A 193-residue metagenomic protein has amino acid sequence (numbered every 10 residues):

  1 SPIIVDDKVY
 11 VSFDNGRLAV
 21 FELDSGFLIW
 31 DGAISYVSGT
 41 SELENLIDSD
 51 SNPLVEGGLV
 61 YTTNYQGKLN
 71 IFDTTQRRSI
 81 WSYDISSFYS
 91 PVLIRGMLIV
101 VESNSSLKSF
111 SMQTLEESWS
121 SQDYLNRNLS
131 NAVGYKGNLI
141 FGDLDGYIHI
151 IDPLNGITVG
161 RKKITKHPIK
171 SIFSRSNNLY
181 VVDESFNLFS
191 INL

Functional and structural regions predicted by a protein language model:
S1-D6, F27-G57, S79-R95, N104 (+2 more regions): Extracytoplasmic beta-rich repeat domains
D6, F13-D14, G57, N64-Y65 (+3 more regions): Structural signature of WD-repeat beta-propellers
V11, T62-Q66, N70-F72: Structural recognition of beta-strand segments within beta-rich domains
S12-D14, L18-D24, D31-A33: Surface loops at the rim/top face of extracytoplasmic beta-rich domains
E22-G26, D73-Q76, S111-L115, D152-G156 (+1 more regions): Short loop/turn segments that connect beta-strands within beta-propeller blades
T114, N138, D143-N187, L193: C-terminal closing repeat unit and adjoining cap/tail of repeat-based domains
